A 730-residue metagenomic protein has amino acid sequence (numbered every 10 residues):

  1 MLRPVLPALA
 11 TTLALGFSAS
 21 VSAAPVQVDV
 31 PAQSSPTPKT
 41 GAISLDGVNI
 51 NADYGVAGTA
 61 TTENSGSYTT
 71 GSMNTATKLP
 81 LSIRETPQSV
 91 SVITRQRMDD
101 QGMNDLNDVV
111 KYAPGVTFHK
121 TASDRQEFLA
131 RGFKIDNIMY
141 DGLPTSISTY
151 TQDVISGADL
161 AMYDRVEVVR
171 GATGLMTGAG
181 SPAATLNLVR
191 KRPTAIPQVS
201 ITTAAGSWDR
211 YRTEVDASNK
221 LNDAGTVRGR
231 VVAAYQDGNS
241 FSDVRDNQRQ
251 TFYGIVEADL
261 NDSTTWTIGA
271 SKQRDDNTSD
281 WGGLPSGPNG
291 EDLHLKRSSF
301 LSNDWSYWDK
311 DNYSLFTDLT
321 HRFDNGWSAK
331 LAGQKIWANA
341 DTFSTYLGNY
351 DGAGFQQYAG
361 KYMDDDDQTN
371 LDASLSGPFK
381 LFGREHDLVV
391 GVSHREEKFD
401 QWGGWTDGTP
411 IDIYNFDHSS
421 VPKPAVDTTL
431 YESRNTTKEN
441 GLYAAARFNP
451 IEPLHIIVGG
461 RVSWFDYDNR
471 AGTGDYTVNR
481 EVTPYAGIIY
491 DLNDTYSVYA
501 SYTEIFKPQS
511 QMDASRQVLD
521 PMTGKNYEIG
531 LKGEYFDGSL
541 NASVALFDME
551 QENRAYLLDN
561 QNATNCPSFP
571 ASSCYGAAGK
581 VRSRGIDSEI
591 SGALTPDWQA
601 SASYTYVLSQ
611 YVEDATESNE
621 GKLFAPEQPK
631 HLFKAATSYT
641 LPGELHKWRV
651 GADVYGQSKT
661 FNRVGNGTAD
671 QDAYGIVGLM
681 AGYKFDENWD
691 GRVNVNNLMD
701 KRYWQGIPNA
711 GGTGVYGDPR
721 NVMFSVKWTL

Functional and structural regions predicted by a protein language model:
Y68-S91, R95, Q101, N107-P144 (+1 more regions): Extracytoplasmic beta-strand/coil segments of soluble accessory domains associated with Gram-negative outer-membrane
F118, E127, L143-R170, L188-R190: Short acidic/polar hinge/loop motifs at secondary-structure boundaries that mediate gating or recognition
S146-I147, M162-D164, L175-F252, L260-T264 (+3 more regions): Outer-membrane beta-barrel translocator/receptor signature
Q236-S240, Y253-R322, K335-D366, T409-N435 (+2 more regions): Acidic/polar loop-and-plug regions of large Gram-negative outer-membrane beta-barrel proteins
E257-D259, D366, E385-V389, S393-E397 (+3 more regions): Structural signature of Gram-negative outer-membrane beta-barrels, strongest in the C-terminal barrel of TonB-dependent
D318-D324, S328-Q334, A338-S344, T523-A593 (+2 more regions): Membrane-embedded beta-barrel scaffold of Gram-negative outer-membrane proteins
P453, G576-V664, M699, K727-T729: Gram-negative outer-membrane beta-barrel transporters
Y655-R663, L679-L730: C-terminal beta-signal and adjacent terminal beta-strands/loops of Gram-negative outer-membrane beta-barrel proteins
